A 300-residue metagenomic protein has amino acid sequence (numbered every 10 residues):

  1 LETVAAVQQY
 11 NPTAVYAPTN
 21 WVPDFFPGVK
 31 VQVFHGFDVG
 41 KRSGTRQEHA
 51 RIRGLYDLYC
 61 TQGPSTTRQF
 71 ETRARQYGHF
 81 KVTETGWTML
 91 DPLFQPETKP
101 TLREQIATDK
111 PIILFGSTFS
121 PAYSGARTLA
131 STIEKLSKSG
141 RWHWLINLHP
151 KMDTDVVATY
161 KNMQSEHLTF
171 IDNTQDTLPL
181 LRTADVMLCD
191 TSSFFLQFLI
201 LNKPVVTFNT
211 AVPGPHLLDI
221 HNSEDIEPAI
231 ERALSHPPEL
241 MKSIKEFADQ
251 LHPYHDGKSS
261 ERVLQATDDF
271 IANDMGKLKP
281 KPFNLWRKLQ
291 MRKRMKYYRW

Functional and structural regions predicted by a protein language model:
L1-P96: Active-site and donor-binding regions of nucleotide-sugar-utilizing enzymes
A17, T61, C189-D190, I220: Short beta-strand scaffold positions
N20-V22, F26-F34, T174-L217: A donor-sugar binding/catalytic signature common to diverse glycosyltransferases and related nucleotide-sugar
R46, T67, I112, L168-T169 (+5 more regions): Catalytic cores of nucleotide-enabled group-transfer and carboxylate-activating enzymes in metabolic and assembly-line
R53, Y77-E84, S193-H255: Catalytic binding pocket for nucleotide-activated donors in carbohydrate/polymer assembly enzymes
V82, T88-Y160, H255, S259-E261: Conserved catalytic-core segment of nucleotide-activated headgroup transferases in glycan assembly
A158-N173: Nucleotide-activated donor-binding/catalytic signature segment of Leloir-type glycosyltransferases, i.e., the conserved
P228, L234-W300: C-terminal amphipathic helix plus adjacent low-complexity, charged tail appended to glycosyltransferase catalytic
